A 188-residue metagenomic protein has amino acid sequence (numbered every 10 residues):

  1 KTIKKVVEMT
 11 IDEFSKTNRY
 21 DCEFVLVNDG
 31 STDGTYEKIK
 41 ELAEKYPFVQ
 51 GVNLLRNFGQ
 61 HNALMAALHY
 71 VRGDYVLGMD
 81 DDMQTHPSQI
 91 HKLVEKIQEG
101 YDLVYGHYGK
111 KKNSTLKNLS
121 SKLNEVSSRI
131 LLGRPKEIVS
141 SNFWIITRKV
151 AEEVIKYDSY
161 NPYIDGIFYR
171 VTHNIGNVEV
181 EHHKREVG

Functional and structural regions predicted by a protein language model:
K1, N28-E37, M83-Q84: A conserved acidic beta->alpha catalytic loop
K1-S15: Short, well-formed alpha-helical segments that are part of the catalytic scaffolds of diverse glycosyltransferases
K5, M9, G34, K38-E41 (+2 more regions): Alpha-helical transmission elements in cytosolic ATPase-linked domains
V7, N18-G30, V52-N53: Short beta-strand/loop segment that forms part of the nucleotide-sugar
E8, D12, Y163-G188: Hydrophobic helical membrane-anchoring modules
F14-Y20, A43-F48: Short helix-capping segments at alpha-helix termini
E41, Q50-R56, Q60-Y70, Y75 (+3 more regions): Acceptor/aglycone-binding surface of glycosyltransferases and processive sugar-polymer synthases
